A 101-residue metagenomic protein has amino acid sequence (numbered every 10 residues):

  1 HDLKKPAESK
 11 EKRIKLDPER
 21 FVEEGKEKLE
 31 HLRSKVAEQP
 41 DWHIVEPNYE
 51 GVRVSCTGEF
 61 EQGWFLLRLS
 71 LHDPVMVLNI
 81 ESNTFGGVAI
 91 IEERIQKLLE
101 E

Functional and structural regions predicted by a protein language model:
H1-N79, T84-E101: Phosphate-binding and adjacent anionic-ligand microenvironments
